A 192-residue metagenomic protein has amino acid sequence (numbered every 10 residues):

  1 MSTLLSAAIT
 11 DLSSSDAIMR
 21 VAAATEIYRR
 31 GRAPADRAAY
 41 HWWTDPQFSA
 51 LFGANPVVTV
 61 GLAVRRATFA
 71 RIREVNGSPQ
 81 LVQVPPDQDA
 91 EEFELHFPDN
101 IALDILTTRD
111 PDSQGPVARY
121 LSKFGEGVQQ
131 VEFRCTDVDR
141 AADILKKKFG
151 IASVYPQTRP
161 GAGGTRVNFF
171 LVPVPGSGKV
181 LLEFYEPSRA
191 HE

Functional and structural regions predicted by a protein language model:
M1-G53, V84-P86, E91-L106, D143-E192: Vicinal oxygen chelate
A54-A67, E94-F97, V117-R140: Vicinal oxygen chelate
P56-L62, I72, N100-R109, V117 (+2 more regions): Short, structured motif recognition centered on aromatic/hydrophobic residues
V64-L81, D139-F149: Amphipathic alpha-helical segments
R71-G77, R119-S122, E192: Surface-exposed flexible segments
V84, P116-V117: Short acidic alpha-helical/loop segments enriched in Asp/Glu that coordinate divalent cations
S113: Glycine-rich, mobile lid/loop segments that gate access to catalytic sites or pores
